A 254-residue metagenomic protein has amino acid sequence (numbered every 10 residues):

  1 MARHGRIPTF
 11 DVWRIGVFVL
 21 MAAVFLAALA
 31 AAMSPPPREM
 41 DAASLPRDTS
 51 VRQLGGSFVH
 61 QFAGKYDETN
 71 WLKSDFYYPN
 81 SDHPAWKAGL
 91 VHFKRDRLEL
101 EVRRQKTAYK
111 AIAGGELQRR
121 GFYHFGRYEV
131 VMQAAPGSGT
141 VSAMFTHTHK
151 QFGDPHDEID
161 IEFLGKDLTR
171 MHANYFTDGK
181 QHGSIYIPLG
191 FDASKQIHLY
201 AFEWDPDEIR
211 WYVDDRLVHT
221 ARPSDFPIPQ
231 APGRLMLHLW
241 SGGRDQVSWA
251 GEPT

Functional and structural regions predicted by a protein language model:
R3-H4, F10-G16, A27-T254: GH16 jelly-roll
